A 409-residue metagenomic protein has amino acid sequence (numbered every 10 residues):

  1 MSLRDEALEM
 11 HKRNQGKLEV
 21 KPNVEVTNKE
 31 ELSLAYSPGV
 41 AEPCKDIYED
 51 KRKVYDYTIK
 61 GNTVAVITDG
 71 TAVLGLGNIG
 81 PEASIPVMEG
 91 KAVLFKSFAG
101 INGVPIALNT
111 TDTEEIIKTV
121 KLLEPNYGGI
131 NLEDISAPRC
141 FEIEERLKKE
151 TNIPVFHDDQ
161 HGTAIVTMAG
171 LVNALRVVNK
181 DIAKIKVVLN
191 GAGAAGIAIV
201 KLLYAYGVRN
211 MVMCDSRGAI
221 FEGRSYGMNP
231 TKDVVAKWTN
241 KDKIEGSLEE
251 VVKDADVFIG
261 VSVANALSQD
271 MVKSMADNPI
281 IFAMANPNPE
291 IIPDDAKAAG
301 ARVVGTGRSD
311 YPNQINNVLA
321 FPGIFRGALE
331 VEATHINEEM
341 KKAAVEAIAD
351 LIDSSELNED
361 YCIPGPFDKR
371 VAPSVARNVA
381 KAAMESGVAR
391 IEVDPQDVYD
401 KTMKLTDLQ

Functional and structural regions predicted by a protein language model:
M1-I153, A382, A389-R390, D407-Q409: N-terminal ligand-binding/catalytic initiation module
D69-T71, I79, L108-N109, D134-A137 (+5 more regions): Short, ordered loop/turn segments at secondary-structure junctions
L74, I79-A99, H157, I165-V263: Glycine-rich phosphate/diphosphate-binding loop of Rossmann-like nucleotide-binding domains
E124, I182, V251-V252, V272-M275: A short, aliphatic-rich alpha-helical micro-motif
N131-D134, V155, V257-Y311: ADP-ribose/adenylate-binding Rossmann-like module
E150-A164, A283-N286: Short, acidic/small-residue loops that bind anionic groups at enzyme active sites
D158, K180, A283-V393: Adenosine-phosphate binding glycine-rich loop
